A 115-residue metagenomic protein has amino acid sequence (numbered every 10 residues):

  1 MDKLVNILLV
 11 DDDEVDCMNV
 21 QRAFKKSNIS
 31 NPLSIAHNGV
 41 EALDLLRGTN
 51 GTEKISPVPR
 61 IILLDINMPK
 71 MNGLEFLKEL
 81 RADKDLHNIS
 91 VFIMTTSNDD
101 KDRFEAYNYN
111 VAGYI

Functional and structural regions predicted by a protein language model:
K3-L4, I29-S30, P57-I61, D85-S90: His-Asp phosphorelay/catalytic-motif detector in bacterial-type signaling
V5-K25, I62: Conserved acidic segment of CheY-like receiver
Q21, I35-I61: Acidic, metal-coordinating helix/loop segments flanking the phosphotransfer/catalytic sites of two-component signaling
I35, K70-M71: Residue-level signal for the "D+5" position in two-component response regulator receiver
I66-M68: Receiver (REC) domain active-site loop signature in two-component systems and cognate sites in sensor histidine kinases
A112: Short, glycine/charged-rich "phosphate-handling" switch motifs in NTP-dependent and phosphotransfer domains
